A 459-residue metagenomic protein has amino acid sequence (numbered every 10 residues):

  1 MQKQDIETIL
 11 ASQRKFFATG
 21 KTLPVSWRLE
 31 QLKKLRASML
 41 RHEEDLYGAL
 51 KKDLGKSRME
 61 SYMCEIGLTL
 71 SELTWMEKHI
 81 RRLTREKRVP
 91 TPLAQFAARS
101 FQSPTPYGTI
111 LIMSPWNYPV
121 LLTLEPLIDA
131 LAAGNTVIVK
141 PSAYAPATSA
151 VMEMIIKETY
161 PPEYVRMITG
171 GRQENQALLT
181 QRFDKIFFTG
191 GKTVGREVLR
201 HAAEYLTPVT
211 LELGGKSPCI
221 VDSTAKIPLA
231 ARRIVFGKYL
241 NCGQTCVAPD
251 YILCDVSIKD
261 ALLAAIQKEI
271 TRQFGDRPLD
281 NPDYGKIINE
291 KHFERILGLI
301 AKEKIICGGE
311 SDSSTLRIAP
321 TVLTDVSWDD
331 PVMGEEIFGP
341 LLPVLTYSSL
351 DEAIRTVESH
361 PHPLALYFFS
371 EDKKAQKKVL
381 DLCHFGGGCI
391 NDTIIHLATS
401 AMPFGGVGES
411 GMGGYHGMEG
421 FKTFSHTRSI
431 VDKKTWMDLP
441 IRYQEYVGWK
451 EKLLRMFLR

Functional and structural regions predicted by a protein language model:
M1-F101: N-terminal Rossmann-like NAD(P)+-binding subdomain of aldehyde/semialdehyde dehydrogenases
I6, V25, E43, I227 (+3 more regions): Residues at or immediately preceding the N-termini of alpha-helices
F17, K21, R36-M39, E43 (+14 more regions): Structural signal for hydrophobic packing residues in well-ordered secondary-structure cores of soluble enzyme domains
L23-P24, I220, T271, I318-R459: Conserved C-terminal structural/oligomerization subdomain of aldehyde/semialdehyde dehydrogenase
R28, L73, G134, V165 (+7 more regions): Residue-level signal for inorganic ion chemistry
L93-L229: Rossmann-like NAD(P) dinucleotide-binding subdomain of oxidoreductase/dehydrogenase enzymes
Y160, T193-W328, I390, K452 (+1 more regions): ALDH superfamily catalytic-core signature
